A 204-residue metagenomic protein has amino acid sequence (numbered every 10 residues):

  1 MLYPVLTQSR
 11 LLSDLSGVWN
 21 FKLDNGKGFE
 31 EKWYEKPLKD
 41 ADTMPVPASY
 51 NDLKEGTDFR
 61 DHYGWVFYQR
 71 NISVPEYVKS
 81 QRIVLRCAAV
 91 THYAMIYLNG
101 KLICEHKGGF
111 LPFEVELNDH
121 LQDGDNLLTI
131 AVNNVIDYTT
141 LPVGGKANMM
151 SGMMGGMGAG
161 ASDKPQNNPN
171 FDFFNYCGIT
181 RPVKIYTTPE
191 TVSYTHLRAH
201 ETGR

Functional and structural regions predicted by a protein language model:
M1-L12: N-terminal pre-domain segments of enzymes
L2-Y3, N51-E55: Short glycine/threonine/proline-enriched tight-turn/helix- or strand-capping micro-motif at secondary-structure
V5-L6, N20-N25, H62-S193: Accessory beta-strand-rich segments of carbohydrate-active enzymes
R10, F59-H62: Short, solvent-exposed beta-strand/turn "edge" segments of beta-rich domains on protein surfaces
S13-F21: Mature N-terminal segment immediately following signal peptide/propeptide cleavage in secreted/periplasmic
K22-E31, K54: Short, solvent-exposed loop/turn elements at domain surfaces
E30-D40: Short Gly/aromatic-enriched secondary-structure transition segments
H196-R204: Single conserved hydrophobic/aromatic residue that forms the stacking wall/gate of nucleotide- or nucleobase-binding
